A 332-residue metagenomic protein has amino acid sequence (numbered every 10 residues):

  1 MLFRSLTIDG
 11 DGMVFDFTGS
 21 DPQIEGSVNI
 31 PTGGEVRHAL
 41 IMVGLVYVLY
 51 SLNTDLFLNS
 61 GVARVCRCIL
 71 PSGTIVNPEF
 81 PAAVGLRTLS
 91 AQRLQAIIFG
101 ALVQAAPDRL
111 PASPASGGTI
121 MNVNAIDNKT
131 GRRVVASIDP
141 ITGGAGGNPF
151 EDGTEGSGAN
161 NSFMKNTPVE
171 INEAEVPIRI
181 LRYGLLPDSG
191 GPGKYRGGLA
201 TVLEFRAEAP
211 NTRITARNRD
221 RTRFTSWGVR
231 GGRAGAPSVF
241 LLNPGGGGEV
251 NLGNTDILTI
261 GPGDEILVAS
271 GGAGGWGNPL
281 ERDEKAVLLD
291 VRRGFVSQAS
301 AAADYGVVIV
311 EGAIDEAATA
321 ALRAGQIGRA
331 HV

Functional and structural regions predicted by a protein language model:
F3-R329: Glycine/proline-enriched, intrinsically flexible loops and inter-domain linkers
